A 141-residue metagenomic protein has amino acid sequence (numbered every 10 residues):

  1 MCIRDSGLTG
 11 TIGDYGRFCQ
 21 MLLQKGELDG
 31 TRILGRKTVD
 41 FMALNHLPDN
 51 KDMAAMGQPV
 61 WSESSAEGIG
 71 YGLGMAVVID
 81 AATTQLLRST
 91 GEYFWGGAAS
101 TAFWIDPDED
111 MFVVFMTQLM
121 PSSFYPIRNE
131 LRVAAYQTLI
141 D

Functional and structural regions predicted by a protein language model:
R4-D141: Catalytic loop of the DD-peptidase/beta-lactamase superfamily, centered on the K-T-G motif and neighboring
